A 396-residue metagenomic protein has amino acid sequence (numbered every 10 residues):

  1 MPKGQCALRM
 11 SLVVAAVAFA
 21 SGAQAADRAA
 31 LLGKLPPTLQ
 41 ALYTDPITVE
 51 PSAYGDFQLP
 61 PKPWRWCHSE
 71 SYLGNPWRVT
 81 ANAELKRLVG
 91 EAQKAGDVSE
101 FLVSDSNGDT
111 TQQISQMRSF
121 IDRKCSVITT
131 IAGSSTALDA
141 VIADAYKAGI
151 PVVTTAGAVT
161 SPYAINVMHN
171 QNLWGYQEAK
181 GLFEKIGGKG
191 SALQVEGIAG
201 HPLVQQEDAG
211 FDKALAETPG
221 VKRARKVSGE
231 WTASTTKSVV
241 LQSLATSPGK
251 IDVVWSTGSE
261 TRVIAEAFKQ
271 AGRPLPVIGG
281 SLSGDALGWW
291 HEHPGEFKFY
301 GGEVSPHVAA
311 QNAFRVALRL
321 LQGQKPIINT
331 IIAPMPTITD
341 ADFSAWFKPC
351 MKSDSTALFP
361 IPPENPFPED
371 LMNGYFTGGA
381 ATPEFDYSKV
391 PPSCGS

Functional and structural regions predicted by a protein language model:
A26-W64, F314-S396: Hinge/cleft segment of the Venus flytrap/periplasmic-binding protein
P37-E84, L88, A92, L102-I114 (+3 more regions): Extracytoplasmic "Venus flytrap"
D45-Y54, Q113, N166-A192, Q206 (+3 more regions): Hydrophobic alpha-helical segments within soluble ligand-binding/sensing domains
E50-S52, D97-K124, K226-S247, V263: Structural motif
W66-C67, G74, L85, Y176-K226 (+1 more regions): An alpha-beta-alpha
E91-S106, S191-Q194, D212-S234: Short beta-strand elements in bilobed, periplasmic/extracellular small-molecule ligand-binding domains
V127-Y146, F211, G229-W290, F314: Hydrophobic alpha-helical
S135-L173, S191, D285-G295: Flexible loop/hinge segments that line or gate small-molecule binding clefts
